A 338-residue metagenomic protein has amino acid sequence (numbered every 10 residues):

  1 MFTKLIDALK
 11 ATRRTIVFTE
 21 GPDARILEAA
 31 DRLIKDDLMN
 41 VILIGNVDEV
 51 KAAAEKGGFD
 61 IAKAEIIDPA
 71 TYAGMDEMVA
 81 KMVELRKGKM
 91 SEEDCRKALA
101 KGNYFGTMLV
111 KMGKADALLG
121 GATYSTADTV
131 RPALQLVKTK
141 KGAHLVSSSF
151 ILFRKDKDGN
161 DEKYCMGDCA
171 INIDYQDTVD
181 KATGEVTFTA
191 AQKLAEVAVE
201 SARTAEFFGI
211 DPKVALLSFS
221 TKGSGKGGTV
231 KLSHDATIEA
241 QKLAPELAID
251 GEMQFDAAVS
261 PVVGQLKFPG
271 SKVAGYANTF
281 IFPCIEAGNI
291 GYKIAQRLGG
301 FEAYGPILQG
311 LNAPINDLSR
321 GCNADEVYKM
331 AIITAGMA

Functional and structural regions predicted by a protein language model:
M1-A274, N278-A338: Anion-binding alpha/beta catalytic cores of soluble intermediary-metabolism enzymes, centered on
